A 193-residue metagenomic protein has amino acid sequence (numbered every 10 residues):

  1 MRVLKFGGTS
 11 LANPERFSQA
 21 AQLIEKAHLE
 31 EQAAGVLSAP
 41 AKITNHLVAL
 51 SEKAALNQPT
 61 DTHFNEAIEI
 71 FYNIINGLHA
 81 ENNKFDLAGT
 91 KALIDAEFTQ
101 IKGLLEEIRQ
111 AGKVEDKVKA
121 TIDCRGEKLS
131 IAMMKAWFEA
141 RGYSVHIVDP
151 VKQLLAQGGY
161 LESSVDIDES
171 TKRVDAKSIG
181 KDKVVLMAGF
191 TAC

Functional and structural regions predicted by a protein language model:
M1-C193: Nucleotide/pyrophosphate-binding catalytic subdomain
